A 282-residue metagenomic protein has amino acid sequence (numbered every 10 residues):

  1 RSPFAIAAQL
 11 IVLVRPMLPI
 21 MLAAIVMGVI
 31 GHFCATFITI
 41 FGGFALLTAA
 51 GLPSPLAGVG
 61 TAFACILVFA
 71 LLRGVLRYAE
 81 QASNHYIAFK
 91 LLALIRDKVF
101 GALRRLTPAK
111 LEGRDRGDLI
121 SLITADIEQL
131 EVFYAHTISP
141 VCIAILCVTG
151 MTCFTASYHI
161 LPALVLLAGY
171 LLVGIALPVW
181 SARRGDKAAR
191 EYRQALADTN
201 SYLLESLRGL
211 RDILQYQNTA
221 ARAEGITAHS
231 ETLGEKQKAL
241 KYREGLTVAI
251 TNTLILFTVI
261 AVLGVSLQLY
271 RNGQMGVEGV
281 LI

Functional and structural regions predicted by a protein language model:
R1-A35, P55-A62, E80-N84, A88 (+7 more regions): Membrane-integrated ABC transporters
P3, A35-G43, L67-E112, R116 (+13 more regions): Juxtamembrane helix-loop junctions of ABC transporter transmembrane domains
V12-P19, P108-A109, A125-Y134, I138 (+7 more regions): An intracellular "coupling" helix at the cytosolic face of ABC transporter transmembrane type-1 domains
P16, I20-G31, H136-E191, A261-V277: Transmembrane helices of ABC transporter permease
M21-L76, A156-L161, N272-E278: Transmembrane helix-loop-helix hairpins at lipid-water interfaces of multipass membrane proteins, especially the type-1
F44, T48, R105, A156 (+6 more regions): Transmembrane helix-loop junction
A62-R77, Y170-L172, E244-T258, V277-I282: Hydrophobic alpha-helical segments in the permease module
